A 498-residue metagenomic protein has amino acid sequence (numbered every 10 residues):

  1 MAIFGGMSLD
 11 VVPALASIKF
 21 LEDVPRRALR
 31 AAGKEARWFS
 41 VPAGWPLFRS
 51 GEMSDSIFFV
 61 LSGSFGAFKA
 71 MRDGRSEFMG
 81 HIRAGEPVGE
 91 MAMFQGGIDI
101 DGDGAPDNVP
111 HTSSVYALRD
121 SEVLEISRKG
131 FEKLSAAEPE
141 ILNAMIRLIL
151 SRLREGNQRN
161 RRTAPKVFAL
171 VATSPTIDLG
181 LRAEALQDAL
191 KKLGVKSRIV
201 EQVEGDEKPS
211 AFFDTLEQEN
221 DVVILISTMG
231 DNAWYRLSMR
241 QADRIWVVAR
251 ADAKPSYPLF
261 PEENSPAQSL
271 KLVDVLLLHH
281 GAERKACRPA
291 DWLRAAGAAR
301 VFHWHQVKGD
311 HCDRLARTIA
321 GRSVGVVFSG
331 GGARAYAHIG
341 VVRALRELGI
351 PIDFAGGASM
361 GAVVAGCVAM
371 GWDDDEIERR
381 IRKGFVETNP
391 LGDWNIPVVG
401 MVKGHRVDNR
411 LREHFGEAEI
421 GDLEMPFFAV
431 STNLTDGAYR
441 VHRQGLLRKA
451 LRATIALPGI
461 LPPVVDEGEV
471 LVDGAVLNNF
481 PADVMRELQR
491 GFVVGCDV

Functional and structural regions predicted by a protein language model:
A2-A43, R83, A92-D99, A137 (+1 more regions): Cyclic nucleotide-binding regulatory module and flanking cytosolic helices
V11, L29, G102-A105, V109-L118 (+1 more regions): A small-molecule sensor/coupling module
F20, A43-D120: Cyclic nucleotide-binding regulatory domains
E122-L148, A282-Q306: Helix-enriched interaction subdomains in cytosolic or periplasmic regions, typified by TIR/SEFIR signaling/NADase cores
A164-K192: Glycine-rich phosphate-binding P-loop
K192-G205: Short beta-strand-centered segment that lines the nucleotide-binding/catalytic pocket of NTP-utilizing
S210-V222, G230-G356, G366-V498: Patatin-like phospholipase
G357, G361: Gly/Ala-rich beta-loop-alpha elbow adjacent to hydrolase catalytic centers
